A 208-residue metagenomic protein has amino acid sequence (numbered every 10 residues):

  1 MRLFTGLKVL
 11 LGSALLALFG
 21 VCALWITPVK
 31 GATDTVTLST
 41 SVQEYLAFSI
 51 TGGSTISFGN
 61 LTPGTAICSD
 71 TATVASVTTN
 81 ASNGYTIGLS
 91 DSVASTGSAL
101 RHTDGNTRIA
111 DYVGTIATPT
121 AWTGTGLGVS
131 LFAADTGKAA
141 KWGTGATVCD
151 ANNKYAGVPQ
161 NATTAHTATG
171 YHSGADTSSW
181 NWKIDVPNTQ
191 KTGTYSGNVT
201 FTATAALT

Functional and structural regions predicted by a protein language model:
M1-T33: Sec-dependent, cleavable N-terminal signal peptides
T27-T208: Signature of Gram-negative chaperone-usher
